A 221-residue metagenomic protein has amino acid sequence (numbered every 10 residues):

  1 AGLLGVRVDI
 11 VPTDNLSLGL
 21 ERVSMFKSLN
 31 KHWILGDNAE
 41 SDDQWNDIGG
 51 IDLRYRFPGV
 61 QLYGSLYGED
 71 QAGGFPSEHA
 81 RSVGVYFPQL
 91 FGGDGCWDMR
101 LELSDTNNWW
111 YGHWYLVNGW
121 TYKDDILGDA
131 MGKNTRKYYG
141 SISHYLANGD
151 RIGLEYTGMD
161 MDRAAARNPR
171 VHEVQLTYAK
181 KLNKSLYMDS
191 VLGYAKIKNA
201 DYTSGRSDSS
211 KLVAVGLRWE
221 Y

Functional and structural regions predicted by a protein language model:
A1-D124, G132-Y145, I152-H172: Signature for the C-terminal beta-barrel architecture of outer-membrane proteins
V8, V85, K180, V191-L192 (+1 more regions): Outer-membrane beta-barrel "beta-signal"
G92-D94, N108, M131, K181-S185 (+2 more regions): Beta-stranded membrane pore/translocator domains
I126-M131, G193: Extracellular/periplasm-exposed beta-strand and loop segments of Gram-negative cell-envelope proteins, dominated by
N134, R163, E173-K180, L192-A195: C-terminal functional modules
R151-G158, Q175, K180, M188: C-terminal accessory/binding modules appended to enzymatic or scaffolding proteins
A164-A166, A200-G205: Flexible, solvent-exposed loop segments that connect beta-strands
S185-N199: C-terminal beta-signal and adjacent terminal beta-strands/loops of Gram-negative outer-membrane beta-barrel proteins
